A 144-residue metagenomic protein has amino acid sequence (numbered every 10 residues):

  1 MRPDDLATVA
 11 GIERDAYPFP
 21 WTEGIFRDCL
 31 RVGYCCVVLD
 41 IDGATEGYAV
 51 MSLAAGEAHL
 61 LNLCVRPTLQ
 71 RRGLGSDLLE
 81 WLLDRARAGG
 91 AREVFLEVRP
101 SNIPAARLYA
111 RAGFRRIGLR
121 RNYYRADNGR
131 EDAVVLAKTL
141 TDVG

Functional and structural regions predicted by a protein language model:
P3-R72, S76-R85, G89, N122 (+1 more regions): Acetyl-CoA-dependent GNAT
C35, E93-R99, D132-T139, G144: Conserved catalytic core of the tyrosine transesterase superfamily
V65, R99-P100: Short amphipathic helical patch at the helix-1/turn junction of helix-turn-helix
L74, A91-V94, F114: Short phosphate-binding/catalytic loops that engage adenosine nucleotides
L79, S101-A105, N122-D127: Short glycine/proline-centered loop/turn elements that form peptide/ligand docking sites
A86-E97, L108: Conserved GNAT acetyl-CoA-binding A-motif
F95-E97, R115-V135: Conserved catalytic-core motifs of GNAT/GCN5-like acyltransferases
R111: Conserved active-site-adjacent core of cysteine acyl-enzyme catalytic domains
